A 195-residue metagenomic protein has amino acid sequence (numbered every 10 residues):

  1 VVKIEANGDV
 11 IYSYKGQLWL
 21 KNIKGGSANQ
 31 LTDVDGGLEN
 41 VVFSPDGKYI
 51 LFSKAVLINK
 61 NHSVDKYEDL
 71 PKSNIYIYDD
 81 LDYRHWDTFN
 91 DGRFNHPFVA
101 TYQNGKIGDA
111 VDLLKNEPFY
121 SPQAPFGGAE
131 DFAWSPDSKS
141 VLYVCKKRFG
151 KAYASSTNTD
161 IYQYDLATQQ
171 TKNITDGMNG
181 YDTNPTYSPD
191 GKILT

Functional and structural regions predicted by a protein language model:
V1-I11, D35-I50, Y83-P97, N116-V144 (+3 more regions): Conserved beta-propeller blade repeats
V2-L18, H62-D69, A100-Q103: Generic structural signal for short, solvent-exposed loop/turn connectors between secondary structure elements
D9, Y14-S63: Hydrophobic or amphipathic alpha-helical targeting/insertion segments
G16-L18, G26-A28, P71-I77, E117-P118 (+3 more regions): Short linear motifs at secondary-structure transitions and domain/linker junctions
L18-L20, L31, P97-V99, I161-Q163: Hydrophobic beta-strand positions in blades of beta-propellers and related beta-sheet-rich domains
N22-G26, Y102-K106, D165-Q169: Short loop/turn segments that connect beta-strands within beta-propeller blades
N29, G108-V111, K172: A structural motif specific to WD40 beta-propellers
A55-N116, V144-K147, K151-D160: Predominantly five- to eight-bladed beta-propeller fold
